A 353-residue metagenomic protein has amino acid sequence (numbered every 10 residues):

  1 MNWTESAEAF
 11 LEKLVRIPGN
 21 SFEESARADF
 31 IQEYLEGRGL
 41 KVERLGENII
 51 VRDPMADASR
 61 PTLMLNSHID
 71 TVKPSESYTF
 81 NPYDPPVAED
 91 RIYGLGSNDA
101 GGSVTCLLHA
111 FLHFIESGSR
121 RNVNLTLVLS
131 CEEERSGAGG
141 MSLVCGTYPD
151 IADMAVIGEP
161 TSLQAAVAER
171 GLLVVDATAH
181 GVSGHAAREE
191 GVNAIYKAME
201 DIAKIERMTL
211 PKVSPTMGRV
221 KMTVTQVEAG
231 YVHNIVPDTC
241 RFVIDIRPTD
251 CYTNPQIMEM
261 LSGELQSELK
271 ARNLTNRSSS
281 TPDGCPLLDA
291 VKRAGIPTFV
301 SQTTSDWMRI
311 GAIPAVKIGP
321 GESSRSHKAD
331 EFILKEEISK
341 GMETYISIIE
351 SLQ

Functional and structural regions predicted by a protein language model:
M1-P74, T239-V243, I257-M260, K335-I346: N-terminal helical capping/dimerization or prosegment-like subdomains of hydrolases acting on amide or phosphate bonds
N2-E5, V167, D176-Q353: Metal-dependent amide/peptide-bond hydrolase catalytic core, centered on the "pita-bread" metallohydrolase fold
I31, V104-F114, V144, A198-D201 (+2 more regions): Buried hydrophobic packing segments
Y34, R60-T126: Active-site metal-coordination/substrate-binding segment of hydrolases, especially metallo-dependent peptidases
K41-L45, A138, G158, M222-V227 (+1 more regions): Short gly/ser/thr-rich secondary-structure transition/capping motifs
A58, A88-D90, A110-T126, I151 (+3 more regions): Phosphate-handling active-site elements
L63-L65, V128, V156, V316-I318: Hydrophobic/aromatic beta-strand patches that form the interior of the parallel beta-sheet core in alpha/beta enzyme
A100, V104-V174, Q353: Acidic/histidine-rich catalytic neighborhood of metal-dependent amide-processing enzymes
